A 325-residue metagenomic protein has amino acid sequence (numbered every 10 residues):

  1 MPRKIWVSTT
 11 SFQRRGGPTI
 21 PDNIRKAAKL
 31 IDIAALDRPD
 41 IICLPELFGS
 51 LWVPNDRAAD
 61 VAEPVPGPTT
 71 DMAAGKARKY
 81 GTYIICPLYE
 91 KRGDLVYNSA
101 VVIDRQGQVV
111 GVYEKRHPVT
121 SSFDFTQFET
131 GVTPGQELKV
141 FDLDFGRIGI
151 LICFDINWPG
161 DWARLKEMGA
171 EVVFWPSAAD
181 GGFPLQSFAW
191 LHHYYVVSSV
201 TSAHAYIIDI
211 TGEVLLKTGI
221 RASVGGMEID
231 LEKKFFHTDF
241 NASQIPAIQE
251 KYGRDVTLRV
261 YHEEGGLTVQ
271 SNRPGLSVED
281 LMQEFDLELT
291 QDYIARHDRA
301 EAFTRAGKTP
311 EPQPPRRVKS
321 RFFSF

Functional and structural regions predicted by a protein language model:
M1-R15: Short beta-strand segments enriched in small/hydrophobic residues
Q13-D22, F123-F128: Acidic/histidine-rich helix-loop elements that form or flank divalent-metal/phosphate-binding sites at the catalytic
P18-Q106, L191: Cys-nucleophile CN-hydrolase/nitrilase-fold catalytic domain and related Cys-dependent amidase chemistry that acts on
I20-N23, K79, I156-P159, T309 (+1 more regions): Eukaryotic scaffold repeat domains enriched in small/polar residues
V65-Y83, I156-Y261: CN hydrolase (nitrilase-like) catalytic-core segments centered on the catalytic cysteine and neighboring Lys/Glu
C86-L88, S99-V102, K139-F141, A205-I208 (+1 more regions): Short beta-strand scaffold segments in enzyme catalytic cores
R92-M168, F183-S187, L191: Active-site catalytic loop in hydrolytic enzyme cores
K234-F325: A short C-terminal boundary segment appended to hydrolase-like catalytic domains
